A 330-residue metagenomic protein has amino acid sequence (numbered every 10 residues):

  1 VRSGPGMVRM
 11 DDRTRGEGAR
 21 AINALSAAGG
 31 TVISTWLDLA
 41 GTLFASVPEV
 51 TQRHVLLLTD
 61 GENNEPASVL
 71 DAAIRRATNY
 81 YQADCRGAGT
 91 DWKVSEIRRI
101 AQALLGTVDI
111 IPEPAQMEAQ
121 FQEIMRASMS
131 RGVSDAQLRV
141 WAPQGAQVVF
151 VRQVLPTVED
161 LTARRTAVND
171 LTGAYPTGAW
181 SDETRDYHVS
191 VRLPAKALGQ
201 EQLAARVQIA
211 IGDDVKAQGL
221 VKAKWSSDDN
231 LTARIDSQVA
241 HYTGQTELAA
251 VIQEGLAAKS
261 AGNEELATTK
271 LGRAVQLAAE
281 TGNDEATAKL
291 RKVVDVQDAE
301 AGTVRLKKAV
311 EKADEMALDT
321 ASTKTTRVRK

Functional and structural regions predicted by a protein language model:
V1-Q137, P194-L198, E280, D284: Exposed acidic/Ser/Thr-rich ligand/metal-binding surfaces
G41, P48, R139-W141, S190-R192 (+1 more regions): Residue-level recognition of well-ordered beta-strand positions that form the cores of beta-sheet-rich folds across
Q122-E123, L171-P176, S190-V191: Short structured motifs
L138-G145, V154-T157, Q208: Short acidic, flexible loop segments centered on an aromatic residue
Q144-R152, D214-K216: Short aromatic-acidic-glycine turn motif
V149-T177: Solvent-exposed beta-strand/loop surfaces of large extracellular or lumenal domains
A179-G199: Low-complexity, intrinsically disordered segments enriched in Ser/Thr together with acidic residues
L193-K330: Long, acidic serine/threonine- and proline-rich intrinsically disordered regions
